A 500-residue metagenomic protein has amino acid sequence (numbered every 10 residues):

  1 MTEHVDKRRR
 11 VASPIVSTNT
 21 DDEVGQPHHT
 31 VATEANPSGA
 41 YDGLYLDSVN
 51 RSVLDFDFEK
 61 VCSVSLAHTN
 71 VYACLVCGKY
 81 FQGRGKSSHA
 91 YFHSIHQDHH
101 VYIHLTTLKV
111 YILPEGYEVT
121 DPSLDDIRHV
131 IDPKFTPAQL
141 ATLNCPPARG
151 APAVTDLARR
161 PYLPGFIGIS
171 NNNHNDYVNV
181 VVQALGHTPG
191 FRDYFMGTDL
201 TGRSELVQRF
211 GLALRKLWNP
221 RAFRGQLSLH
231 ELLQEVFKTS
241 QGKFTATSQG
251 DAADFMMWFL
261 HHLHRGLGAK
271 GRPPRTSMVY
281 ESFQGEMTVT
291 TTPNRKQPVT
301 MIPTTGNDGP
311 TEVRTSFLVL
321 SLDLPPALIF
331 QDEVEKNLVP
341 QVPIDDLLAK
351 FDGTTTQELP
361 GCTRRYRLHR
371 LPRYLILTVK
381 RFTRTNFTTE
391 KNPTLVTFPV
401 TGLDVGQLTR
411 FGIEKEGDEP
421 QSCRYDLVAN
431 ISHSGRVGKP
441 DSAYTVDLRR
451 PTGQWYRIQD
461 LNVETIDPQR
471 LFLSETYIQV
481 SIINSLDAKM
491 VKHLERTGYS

Functional and structural regions predicted by a protein language model:
T2-L54: Intrinsically disordered, low-complexity acidic/polar tracts
G39-C77, G83-H96: Cys/His-rich Zn2+-binding "zinc-finger" mini-domains, especially FYVE domains and B-box/RING-like TRIM modules
Y41, E59, A138-R159, T198 (+1 more regions): Exposed substrate/partner-binding surface patches
V49-D57, S65-H68, I103-L105, Y280-T290: Short, flexible, mixed-charge glycine/proline-rich loop motifs that serve as phosphate/nucleic-acid-contacting
E59-S65, C74-C77, I112-L113, T290-K296 (+1 more regions): Short cysteine-rich clusters marking metal-coordination/redox-active sites
S63, Y72-L75, I167-S170, H174-A184 (+8 more regions): Conserved, well-structured core segments
F81-H93, N175-F195, R295-L318, L368 (+2 more regions): Classical protein tyrosine phosphatase
S94-L267, R272-P273, I376-R381, P468-R470 (+1 more regions): USP/UBP deubiquitinase core
